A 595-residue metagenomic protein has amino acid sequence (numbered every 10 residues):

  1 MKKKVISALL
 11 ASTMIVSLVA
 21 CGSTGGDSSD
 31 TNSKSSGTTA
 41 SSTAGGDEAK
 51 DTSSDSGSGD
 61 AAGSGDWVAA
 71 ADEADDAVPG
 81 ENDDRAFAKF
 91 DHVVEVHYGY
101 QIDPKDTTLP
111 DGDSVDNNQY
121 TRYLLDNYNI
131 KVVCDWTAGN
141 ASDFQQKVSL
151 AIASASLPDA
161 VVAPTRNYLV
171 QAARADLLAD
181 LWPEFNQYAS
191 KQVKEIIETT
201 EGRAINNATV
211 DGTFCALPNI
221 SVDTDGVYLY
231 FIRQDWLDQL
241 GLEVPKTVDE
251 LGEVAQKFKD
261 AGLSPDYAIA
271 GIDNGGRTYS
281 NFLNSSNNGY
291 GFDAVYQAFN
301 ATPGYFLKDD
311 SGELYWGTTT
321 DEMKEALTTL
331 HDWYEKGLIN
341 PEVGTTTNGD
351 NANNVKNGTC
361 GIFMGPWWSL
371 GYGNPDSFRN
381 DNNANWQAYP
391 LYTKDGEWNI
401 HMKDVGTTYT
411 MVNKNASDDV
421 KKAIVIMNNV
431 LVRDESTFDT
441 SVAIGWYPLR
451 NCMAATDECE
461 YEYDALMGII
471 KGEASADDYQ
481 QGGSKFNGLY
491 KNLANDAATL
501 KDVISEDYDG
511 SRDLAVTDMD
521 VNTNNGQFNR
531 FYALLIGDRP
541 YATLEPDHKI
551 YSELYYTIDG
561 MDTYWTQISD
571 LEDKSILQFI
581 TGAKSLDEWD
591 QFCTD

Functional and structural regions predicted by a protein language model:
M1-L10: Positively charged n-region of N-terminal signal peptides that target proteins for export
S7, G22-E250, G262, G291-A294 (+2 more regions): Conserved N-terminal structural module of periplasmic/extracytoplasmic solute-binding proteins
S17-A20: C-terminal motif of bacterial Sec signal peptides marking the signal peptidase cleavage site
G80-R85, D434-K574: Conserved small-residue motifs centered on glycine
N117-Y123, M323-H331, Y392-E397: Structured alpha-helical segments in the cores of large, soluble enzyme domains
R166-N206, V254-K259, D266-F306, G361-D376: Carboxylate/His-rich catalytic cores and anion/metal-binding grooves
W182, T209-Y290, K308-G361, P366 (+2 more regions): Helix-loop-helix "hinge/cap" segment bordering the ligand-binding cleft or interdomain interface
R277-T278, N284-G304, H331-T499: Extracytoplasmic/periplasmic substrate-binding proteins
